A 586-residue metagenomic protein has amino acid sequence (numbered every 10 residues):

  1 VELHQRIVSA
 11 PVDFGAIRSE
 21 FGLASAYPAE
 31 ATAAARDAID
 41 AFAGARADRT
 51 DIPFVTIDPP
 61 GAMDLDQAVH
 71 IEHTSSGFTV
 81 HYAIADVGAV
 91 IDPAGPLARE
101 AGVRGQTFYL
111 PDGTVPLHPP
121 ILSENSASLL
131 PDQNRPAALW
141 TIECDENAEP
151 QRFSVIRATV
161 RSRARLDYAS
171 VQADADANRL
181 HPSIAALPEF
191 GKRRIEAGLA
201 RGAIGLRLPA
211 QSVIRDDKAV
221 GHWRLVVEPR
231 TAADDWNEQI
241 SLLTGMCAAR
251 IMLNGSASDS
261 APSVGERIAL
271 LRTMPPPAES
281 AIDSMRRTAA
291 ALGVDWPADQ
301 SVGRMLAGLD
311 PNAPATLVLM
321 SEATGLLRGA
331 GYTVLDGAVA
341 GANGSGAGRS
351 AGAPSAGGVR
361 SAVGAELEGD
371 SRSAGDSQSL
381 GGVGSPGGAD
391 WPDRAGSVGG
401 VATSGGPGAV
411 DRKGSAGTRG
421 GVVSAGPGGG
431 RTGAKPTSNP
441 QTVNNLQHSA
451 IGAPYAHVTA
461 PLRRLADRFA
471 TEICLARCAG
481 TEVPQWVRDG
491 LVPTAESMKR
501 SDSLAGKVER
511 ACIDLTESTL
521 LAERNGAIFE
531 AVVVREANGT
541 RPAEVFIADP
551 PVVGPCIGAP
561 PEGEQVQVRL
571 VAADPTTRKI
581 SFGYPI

Functional and structural regions predicted by a protein language model:
E2-G352, W391-P392, V398, P407 (+3 more regions): Electropositive polyanion-binding surfaces
S350-V410, A416, G421-A425: Long, intrinsically disordered low-complexity tandem-repeat segments
F582-I586: Short, compositionally biased
